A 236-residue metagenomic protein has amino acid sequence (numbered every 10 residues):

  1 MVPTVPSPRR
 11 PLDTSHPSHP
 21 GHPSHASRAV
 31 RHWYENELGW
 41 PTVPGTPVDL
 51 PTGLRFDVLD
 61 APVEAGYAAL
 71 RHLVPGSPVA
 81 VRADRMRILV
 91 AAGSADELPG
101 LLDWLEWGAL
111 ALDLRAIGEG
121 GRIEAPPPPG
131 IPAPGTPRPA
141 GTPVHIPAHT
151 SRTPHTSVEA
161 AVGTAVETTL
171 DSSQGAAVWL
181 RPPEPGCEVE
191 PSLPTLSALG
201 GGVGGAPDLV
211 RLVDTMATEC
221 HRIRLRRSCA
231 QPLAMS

Functional and structural regions predicted by a protein language model:
M1-A83, A92-D96, S192-V213, T218-S236: Signature for HUH/AEP ssDNA processing cores
I88: Catalytic core of tubulin tyrosine ligase-like
D96-S236: DNA replication initiation modules
